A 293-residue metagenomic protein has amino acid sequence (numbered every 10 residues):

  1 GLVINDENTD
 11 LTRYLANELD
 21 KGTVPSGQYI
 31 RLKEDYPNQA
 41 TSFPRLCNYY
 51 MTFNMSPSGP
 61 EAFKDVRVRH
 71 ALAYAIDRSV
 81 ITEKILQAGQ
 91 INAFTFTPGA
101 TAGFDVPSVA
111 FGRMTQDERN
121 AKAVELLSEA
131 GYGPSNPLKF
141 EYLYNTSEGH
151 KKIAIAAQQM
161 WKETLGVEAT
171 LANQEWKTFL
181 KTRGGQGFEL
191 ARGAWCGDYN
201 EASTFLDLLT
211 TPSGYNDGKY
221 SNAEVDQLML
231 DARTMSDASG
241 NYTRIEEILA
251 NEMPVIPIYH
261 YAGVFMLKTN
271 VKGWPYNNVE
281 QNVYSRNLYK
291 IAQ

Functional and structural regions predicted by a protein language model:
G1, P25, N120, V124-G197 (+2 more regions): Ligand/substrate-recognition segments at binding pockets and active sites
G1-R31: Ligand-site clamp/hinge motif
D10-L11, L19, Y29, G59 (+4 more regions): Short, hydrophobic alpha-helical packing/hinge segments within bilobed ligand-binding/sensory domains
A16, S26-G27, C47-F94, L138-E148 (+1 more regions): Alpha-helical secondary-structure segments
I30-F43, Q186-G187, E201-N216, T269-K272: Ligand-binding "clamshell"
T52, E61-A62, M266-R286: A structural "hinge/loop" feature
H70, T82-E83, Q116, V167-K181 (+2 more regions): Extracytoplasmic/peripheral linker and loop segments enriched in polar/acidic and small residues with frequent Thr/Pro
I91-E129, S147-K151: Structural transition elements
